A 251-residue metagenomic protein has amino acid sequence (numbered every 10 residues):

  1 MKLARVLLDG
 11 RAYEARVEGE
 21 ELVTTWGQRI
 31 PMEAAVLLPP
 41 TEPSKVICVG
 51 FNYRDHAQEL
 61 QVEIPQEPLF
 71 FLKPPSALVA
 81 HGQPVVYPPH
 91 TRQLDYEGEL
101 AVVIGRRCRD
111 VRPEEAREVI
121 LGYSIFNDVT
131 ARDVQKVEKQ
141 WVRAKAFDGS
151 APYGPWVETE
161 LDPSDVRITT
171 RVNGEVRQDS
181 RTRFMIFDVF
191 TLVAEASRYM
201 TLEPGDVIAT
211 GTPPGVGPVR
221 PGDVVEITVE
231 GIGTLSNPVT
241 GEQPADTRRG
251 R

Functional and structural regions predicted by a protein language model:
M1-P68, L161-P163, T169-R171, E175 (+2 more regions): N-terminal non-catalytic cap/leader segment that marks the start of a structured domain
I30-A35, I64-P65, V79-T91: Short acidic (Asp/Glu) patches
P39, H56, I64, Y87 (+1 more regions): Catalytic-pocket segment enriched in acidic/His residues
C48, A80, D95-E97, E203 (+1 more regions): Residue-level recognition of short, solvent-exposed, well-ordered loop/turn junctions that link secondary-structure
I64-H81, Y96, E226-E230: Structural signature of FAD isoalloxazine-binding scaffolds in flavoprotein oxidoreductases
K73, G98-L100, I104-R106, S124-V129 (+2 more regions): Short, structured patches in soluble enzyme cores that scaffold and shape functional sites
R109-Y123: N-terminal accessory regions of nucleic-acid-interacting proteins
